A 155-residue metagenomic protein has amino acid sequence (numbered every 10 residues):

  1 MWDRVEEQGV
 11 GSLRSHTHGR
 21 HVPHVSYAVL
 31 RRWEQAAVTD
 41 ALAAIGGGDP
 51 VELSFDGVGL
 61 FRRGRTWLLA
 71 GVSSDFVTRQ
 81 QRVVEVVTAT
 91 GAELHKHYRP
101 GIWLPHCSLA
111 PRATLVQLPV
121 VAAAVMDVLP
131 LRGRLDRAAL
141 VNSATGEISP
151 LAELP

Functional and structural regions predicted by a protein language model:
M1-E52, D75-R134, S149-P155: Basic, often amphipathic N-terminal segments
L53-G57: A short glycine-rich, hydrophobically flanked beta-strand micro-motif that places a catalytic Asp/Glu for divalent metal
V58-F61, D136-S149: Glycine-rich beta-strand-turn "strand-cap" elements at beta-sheet edges
G64-R65: Charge-rich, low-complexity N-terminal segments
